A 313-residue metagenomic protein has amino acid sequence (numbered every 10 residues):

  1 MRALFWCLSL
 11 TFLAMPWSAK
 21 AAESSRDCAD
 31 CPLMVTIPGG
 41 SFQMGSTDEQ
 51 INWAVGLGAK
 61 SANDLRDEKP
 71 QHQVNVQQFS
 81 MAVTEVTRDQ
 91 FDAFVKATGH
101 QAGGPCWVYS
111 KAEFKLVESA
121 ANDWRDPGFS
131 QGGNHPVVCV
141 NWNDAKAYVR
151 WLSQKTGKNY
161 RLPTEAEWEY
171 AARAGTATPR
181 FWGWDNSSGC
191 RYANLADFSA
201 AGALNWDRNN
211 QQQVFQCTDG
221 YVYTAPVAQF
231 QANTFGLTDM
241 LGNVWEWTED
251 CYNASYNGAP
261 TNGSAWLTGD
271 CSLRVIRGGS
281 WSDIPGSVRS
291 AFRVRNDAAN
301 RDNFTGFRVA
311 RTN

Functional and structural regions predicted by a protein language model:
R2-K115, W142-N143, R150, Q154 (+4 more regions): Short, compositionally biased
Q43, D48-N63, Q101-V294: Functional-site microenvironments in short loops/helix caps that host divalent-cation chemistry
